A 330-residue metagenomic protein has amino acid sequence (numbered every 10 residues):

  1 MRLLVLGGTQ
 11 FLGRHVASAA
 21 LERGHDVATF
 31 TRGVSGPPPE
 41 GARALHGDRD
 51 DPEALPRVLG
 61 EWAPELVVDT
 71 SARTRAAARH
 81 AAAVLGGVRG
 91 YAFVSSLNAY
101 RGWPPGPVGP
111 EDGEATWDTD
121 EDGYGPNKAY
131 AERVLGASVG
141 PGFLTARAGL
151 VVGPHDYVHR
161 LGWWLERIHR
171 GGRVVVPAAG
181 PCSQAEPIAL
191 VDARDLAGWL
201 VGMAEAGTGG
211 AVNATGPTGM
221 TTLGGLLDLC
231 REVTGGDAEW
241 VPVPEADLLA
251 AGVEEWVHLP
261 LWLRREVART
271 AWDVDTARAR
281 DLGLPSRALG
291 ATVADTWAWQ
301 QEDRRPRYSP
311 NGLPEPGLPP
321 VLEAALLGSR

Functional and structural regions predicted by a protein language model:
L3-R23: N-terminal Rossmann NAD(P)H-binding glycine-rich loop of SDR-like oxidoreductase domains
L6-G7, P177-E186, V212-T221, L229-R231 (+1 more regions): Glycine-rich Rossmann NAD(P)(H)-binding loop
V34-P39, R43-V88, F93, A99-G102: NAD(P)H-binding glycine-rich loop region in Rossmannoid oxidoreductase-like domains and their noncatalytic homologs
S96-D122, A137-V139: Active-site "gating" loop of Rossmann-like NAD(P)-dependent oxidoreductase/epimerase domains
N127: Active-site helix of classical SDR
E132-H155: Conserved beta-loop-beta element that borders a ligand/cofactor-binding pocket
H159-W164, P177-A206, G210-N213, G225: Substrate-positioning beta->alpha
W199-V267, D275, D295-W299, R304-R330: Mid/C-terminal beta-alpha module of Rossmann-like enzyme folds, strongest in SDR-family dehydrogenases/epimerases
